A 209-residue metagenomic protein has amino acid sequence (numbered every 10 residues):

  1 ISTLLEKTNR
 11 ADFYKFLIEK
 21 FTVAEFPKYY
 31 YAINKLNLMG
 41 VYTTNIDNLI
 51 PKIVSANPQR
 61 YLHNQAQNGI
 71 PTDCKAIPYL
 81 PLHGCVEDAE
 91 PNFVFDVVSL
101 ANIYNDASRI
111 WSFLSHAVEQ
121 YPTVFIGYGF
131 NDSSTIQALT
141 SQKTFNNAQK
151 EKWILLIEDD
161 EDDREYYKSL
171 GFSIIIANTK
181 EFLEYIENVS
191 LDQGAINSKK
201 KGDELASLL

Functional and structural regions predicted by a protein language model:
I1-K35, M39-Y42, D47-P58, L183 (+1 more regions): Gly/serine-rich nucleotide phosphate-binding loop at the start of the catalytic core of nucleotide/ADP-ribose-handling
N9-D12, S99, P122, N147: Residue-level recognition of short, well-ordered coil/turn positions that link secondary-structure elements
T22-V23, I103-A107, D132: A conditional alpha-helix N-cap/helix-loop micro-motif detector
K28-Y31, L36-N37, A56-R60, Q67-A76 (+2 more regions): SIR2/sirtuin-family catalytic core signature
V41-T44, P81, F125, I154: A structural signal for short, well-ordered beta-strand segments and their strand-loop junctions that often border
D47-L49, C85-E87, G129-N131: Short, solvent-exposed loop/turn segments at secondary-structure junctions
I77-V97, I103: A charged nuclease-like catalytic/ligand-binding cleft shared by nucleic-acid processing domains
V98-S112, Q137-A138: Active-site glycine-rich loop that binds ribose-phosphate moieties when present
